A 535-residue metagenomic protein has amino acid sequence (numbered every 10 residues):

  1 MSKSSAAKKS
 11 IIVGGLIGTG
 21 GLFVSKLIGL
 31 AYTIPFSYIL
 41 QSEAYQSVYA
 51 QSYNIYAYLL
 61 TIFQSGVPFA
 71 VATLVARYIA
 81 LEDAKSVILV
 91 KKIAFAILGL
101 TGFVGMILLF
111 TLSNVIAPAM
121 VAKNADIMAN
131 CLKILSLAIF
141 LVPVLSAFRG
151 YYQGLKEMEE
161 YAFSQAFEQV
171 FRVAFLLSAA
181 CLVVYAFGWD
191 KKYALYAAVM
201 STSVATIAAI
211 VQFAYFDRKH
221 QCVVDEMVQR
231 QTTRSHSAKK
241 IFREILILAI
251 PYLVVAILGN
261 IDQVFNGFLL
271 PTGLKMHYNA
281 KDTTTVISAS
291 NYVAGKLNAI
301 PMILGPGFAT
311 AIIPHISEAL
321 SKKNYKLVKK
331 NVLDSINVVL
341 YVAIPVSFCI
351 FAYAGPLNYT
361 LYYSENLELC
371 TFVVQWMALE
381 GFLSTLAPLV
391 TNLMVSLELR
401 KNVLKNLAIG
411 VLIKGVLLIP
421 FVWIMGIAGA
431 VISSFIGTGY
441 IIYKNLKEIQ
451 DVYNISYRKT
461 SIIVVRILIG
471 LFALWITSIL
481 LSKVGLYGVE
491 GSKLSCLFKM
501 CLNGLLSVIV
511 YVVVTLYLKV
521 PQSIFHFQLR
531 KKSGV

Functional and structural regions predicted by a protein language model:
M1-A31, K85, L89, T233-G259 (+1 more regions): N-terminal membrane topogenesis motif
S2, L480-V535: Membrane-proximal transmembrane or re-entrant/amphipathic helices at the cytosolic face
K9-T73, R77, G99, M106 (+4 more regions): Signature of the first transmembrane helix
S25, T33, P68-F69, I134-Q153 (+7 more regions): Short runs within selected transmembrane alpha-helices of multi-pass transporters and secretion channels
L30-Q46, A117-M120, L253-P301, E318 (+3 more regions): Helix-terminus/linker motif at the lipid-water interface of multi-pass membrane proteins
S37-Y58, D126-I127, K191, L195-Y196 (+4 more regions): Interfacial/gating helices of multi-pass transporter permease domains
S65-A80, I303-N324: Helix-loop junctions and terminal segments of transmembrane helices in multi-pass membrane transport/translocation
N114-I134, I350-S384, E490-G491: Interfacial segments at transmembrane-helix termini and the short loops linking adjacent helices
